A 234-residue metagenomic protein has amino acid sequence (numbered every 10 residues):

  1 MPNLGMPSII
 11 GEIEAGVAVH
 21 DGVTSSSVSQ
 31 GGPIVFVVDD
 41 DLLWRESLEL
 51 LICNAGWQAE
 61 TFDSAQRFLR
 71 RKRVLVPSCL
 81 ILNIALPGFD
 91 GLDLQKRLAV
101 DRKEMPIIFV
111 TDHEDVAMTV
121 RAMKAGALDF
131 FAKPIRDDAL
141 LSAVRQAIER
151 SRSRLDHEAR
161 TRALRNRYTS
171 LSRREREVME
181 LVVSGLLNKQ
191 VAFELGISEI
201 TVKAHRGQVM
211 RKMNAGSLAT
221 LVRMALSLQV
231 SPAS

Functional and structural regions predicted by a protein language model:
T61-C79: Acidic, metal-coordinating helix/loop segments flanking the phosphotransfer/catalytic sites of two-component signaling
D63-S64, D90-D93: Acidic catalytic/metal-coordinating carboxylates
N83, T111: Active-site residues of response regulator receiver
L92-E104, R121: Short amphipathic alpha-helix used as the core "switch/output" element in two-component signaling
D115-A117, F131-V144, Q190, E194: C-terminal output helix
R162-I200: Helix-turn-helix DNA-binding segment
L187-T220: Recognition helix of helix-turn-helix DNA-binding domains
